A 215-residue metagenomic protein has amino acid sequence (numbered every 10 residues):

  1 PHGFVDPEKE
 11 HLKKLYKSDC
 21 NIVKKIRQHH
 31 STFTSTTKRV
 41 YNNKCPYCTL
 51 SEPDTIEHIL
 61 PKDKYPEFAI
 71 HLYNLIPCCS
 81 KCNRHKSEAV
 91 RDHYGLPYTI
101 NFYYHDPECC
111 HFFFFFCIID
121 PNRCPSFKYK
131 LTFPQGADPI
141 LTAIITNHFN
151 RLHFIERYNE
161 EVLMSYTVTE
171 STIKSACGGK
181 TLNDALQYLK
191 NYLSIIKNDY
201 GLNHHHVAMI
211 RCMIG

Functional and structural regions predicted by a protein language model:
P1-I26: N-terminal accessory alpha/beta regions
E8, Y16-C20, T37, T49-E52 (+1 more regions): Generic hydrophobic/packing signal
D19-T34, E57-K64: Short Cys/His-rich Zn2+-coordinating modules
K25, T32-V40, Y94-Y98, G136-I140: Intrinsically disordered, low-complexity coil segments
S31-T55, C79: Short cysteine-rich loop/turn motifs with clustered Cys
E52-Q135: Glycine- and acidic-residue-rich phosphate-binding/metal-coordinating active-site segment common to enzymes that handle
I140-G215: C-terminal, charged low-complexity interaction regions
